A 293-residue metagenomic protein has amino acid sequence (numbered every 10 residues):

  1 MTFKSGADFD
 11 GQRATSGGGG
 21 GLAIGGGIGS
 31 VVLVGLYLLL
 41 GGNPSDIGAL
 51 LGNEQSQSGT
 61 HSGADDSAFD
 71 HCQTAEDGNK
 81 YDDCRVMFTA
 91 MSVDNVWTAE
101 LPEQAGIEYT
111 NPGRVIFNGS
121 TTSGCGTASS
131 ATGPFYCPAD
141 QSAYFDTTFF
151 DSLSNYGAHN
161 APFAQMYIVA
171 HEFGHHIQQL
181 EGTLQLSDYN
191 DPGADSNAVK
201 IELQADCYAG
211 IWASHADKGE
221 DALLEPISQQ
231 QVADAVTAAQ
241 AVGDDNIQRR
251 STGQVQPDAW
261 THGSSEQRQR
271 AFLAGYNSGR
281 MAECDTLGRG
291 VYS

Functional and structural regions predicted by a protein language model:
M1-H71: Long amphipathic alpha-helical segments used for membrane anchoring, targeting, substrate engagement, or oligomerization
G35, W97, F145, Y167-L180 (+2 more regions): Active-site recognition of the HExxH zinc-binding catalytic motif
C72-N95, A99-G126, P226-V232: Acidic helix-start/capping segments at beta-turn-to-alpha-helix junctions
V86-V96, E100-Q104, Q204-I247: Short helix/loop segments within enzyme catalytic domains that coordinate or immediately flank catalytic cofactors
G119-D146: Catalytic zinc-binding patch centered on the HExxH motif and its immediate surroundings that defines zinc-dependent
F149-Y167, G193-V199: Short pre-active-site segment immediately N-terminal to the catalytic Zn-binding motif
Q179-L203: Post-HEXXH active-site segment of zinc metalloproteases
D245-S293: Pan-zinc metallopeptidase signature
